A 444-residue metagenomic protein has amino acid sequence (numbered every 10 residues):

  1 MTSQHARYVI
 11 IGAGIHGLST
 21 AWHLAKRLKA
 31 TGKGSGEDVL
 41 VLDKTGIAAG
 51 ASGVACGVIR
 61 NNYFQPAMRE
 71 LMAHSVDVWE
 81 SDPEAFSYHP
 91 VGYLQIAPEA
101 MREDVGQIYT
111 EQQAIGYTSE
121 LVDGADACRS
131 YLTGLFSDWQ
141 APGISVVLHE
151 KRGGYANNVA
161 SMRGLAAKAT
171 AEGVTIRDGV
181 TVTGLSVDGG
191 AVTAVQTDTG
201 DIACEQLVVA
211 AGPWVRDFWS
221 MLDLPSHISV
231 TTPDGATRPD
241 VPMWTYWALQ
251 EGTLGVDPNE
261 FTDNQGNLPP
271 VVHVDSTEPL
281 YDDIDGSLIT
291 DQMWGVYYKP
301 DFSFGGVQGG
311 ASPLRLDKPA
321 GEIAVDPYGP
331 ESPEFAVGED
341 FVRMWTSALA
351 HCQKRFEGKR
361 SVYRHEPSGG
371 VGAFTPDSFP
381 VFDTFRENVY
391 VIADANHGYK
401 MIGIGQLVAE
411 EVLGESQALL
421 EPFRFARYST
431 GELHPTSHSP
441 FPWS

Functional and structural regions predicted by a protein language model:
T2-H16, L40: Beta1/beta-strand and adjacent pyrophosphate-binding region of the FAD-binding site in flavoprotein oxidoreductases
S19, R60, L185-A191, T197-F335 (+2 more regions): Flavin-dependent oxidoreductases
W22, K26-A30, A167, A171 (+2 more regions): Short, well-ordered alpha-helices that flank and scaffold nucleotide-derived cofactor binding pockets
A25-S52: Glycine-rich FAD pyrophosphate-binding loop
C56-L135, I144, G295-V296: Dinucleotide-binding Rossmann-like beta1-alpha1 core, especially the glycine-rich loop that anchors the ADP
E70-L71, I96-D104, L148-K168, R177 (+2 more regions): Short beta-strand to alpha-helix junction loop
L148-Q206, A210-D217: Helical element adjacent to the flavin cofactor pocket in flavoenzyme catalytic cores
R315, P319-A324, A336-S444: C-terminal catalytic lobe of FAD-dependent flavoproteins
